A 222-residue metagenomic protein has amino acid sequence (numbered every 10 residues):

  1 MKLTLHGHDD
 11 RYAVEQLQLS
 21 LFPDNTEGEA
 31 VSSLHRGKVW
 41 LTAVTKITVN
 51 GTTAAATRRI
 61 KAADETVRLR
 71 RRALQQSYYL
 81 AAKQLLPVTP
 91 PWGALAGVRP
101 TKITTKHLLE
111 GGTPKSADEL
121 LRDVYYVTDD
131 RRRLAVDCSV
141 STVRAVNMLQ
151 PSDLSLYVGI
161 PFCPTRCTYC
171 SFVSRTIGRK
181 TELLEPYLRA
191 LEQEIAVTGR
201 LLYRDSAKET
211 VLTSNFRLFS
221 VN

Functional and structural regions predicted by a protein language model:
M1-V31: Short Lys/Arg-enriched alpha/beta "domain-start" segment
V31-A62: Amphipathic beta-strand/beta-sheet edge segments enriched in Tyr/Trp
T53-Q75, L85: Short secondary-structure boundary motifs at beta->alpha junctions and helix caps
S77, P186-V197: A non-catalytic, amphipathic alpha-helix used as a structural packing/dimerization or gating element in enzyme scaffolds
L86-W92, L109-L156: N-terminal [4Fe-4S]-dependent radical SAM core
D153-L188: Canonical Radical SAM [4Fe-4S] cluster-binding loop centered on the CxxxCxxC motif and its immediate flanking residues
Q193-N222: Conserved SAM/AdoMet-binding glycine-rich loop
